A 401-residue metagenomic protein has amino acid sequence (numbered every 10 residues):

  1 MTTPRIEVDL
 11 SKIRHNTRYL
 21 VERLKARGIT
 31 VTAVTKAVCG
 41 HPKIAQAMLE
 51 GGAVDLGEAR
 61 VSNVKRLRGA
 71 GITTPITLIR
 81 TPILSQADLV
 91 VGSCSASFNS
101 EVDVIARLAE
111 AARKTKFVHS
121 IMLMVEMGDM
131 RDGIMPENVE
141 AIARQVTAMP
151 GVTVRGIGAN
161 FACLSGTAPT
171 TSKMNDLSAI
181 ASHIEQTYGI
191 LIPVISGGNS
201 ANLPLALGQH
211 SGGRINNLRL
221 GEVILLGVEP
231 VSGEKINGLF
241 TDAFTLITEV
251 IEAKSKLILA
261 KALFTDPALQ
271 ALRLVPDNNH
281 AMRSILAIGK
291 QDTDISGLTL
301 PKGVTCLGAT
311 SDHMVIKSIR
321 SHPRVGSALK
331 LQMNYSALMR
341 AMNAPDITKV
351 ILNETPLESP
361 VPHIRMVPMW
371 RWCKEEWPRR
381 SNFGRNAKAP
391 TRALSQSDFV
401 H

Functional and structural regions predicted by a protein language model:
M1-T17: Positively charged, low-complexity intrinsically disordered leader regions
M1-T3, A141, Q145, V231-T241: Short aromatic-glycine motifs in intrinsically disordered, low-complexity regions
R5-E7, I29-H183, T187-Y188: Active-site-proximal beta-alpha core segment in soluble small-molecule metabolic enzymes
I13, K36, L67, L123 (+5 more regions): Conserved, mostly hydrophobic/aromatic
N16-T17, A37-M48, N63, H322-A328 (+1 more regions): N-terminal capping/small domains of soluble enzymes
R23-L24: N-terminal signal-anchor module of multipass membrane proteins
N175-R380: Active-site anion/phosphate-binding pocket segments in diverse small-molecule metabolic enzymes
R385-D398: Positively charged N-terminal leader segments that act as targeting/secretion signals
